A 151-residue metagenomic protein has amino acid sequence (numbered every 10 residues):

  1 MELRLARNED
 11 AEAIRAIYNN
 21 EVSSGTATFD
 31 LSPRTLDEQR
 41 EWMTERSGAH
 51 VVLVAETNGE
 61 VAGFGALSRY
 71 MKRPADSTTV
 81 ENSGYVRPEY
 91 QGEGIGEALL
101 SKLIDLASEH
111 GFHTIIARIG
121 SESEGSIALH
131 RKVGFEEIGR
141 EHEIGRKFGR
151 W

Functional and structural regions predicted by a protein language model:
E2, T28, E81-Y85, I116-R118: Short aromatic/hydrophobic contact patches that present stacked aromatics for nucleic-acid/ligand binding
E2-I14: A short beta-loop-alpha structural element at the N-terminal edge of CoA-dependent acyl/N-acetyltransferase catalytic
L5, S32-E89, L100-S101: Acetyl-CoA-dependent GNAT
R15-W42: Conserved GNAT-fold acetyl-CoA-binding loop/helix
A66-R69, I116-I119, R131, E136-W151: Conserved catalytic-core motifs of GNAT/GCN5-like acyltransferases
Q91, A117-I127: Conserved beta-strand-loop-alpha-helix junction that forms the acyl-donor binding cleft
G92-A107, A128-K132: Conserved acetyl-CoA-binding loop-helix of GNAT-fold acetyltransferases
A107-I119: Conserved GNAT acetyl-CoA-binding A-motif
